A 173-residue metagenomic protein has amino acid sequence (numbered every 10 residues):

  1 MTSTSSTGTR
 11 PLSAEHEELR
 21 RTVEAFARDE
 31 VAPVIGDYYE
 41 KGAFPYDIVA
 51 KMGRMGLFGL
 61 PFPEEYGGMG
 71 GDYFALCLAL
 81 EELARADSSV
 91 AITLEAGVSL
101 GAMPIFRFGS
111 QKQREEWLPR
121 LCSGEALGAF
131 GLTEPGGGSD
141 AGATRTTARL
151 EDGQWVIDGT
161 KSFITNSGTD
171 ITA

Functional and structural regions predicted by a protein language model:
M1-E15: Intrinsic disorder at enzyme termini
E15-D29: A non-catalytic, amphipathic alpha-helix used as a structural packing/dimerization or gating element in enzyme scaffolds
A32-A43: C-terminal helix-coil-helix/basic helical segment that borders enzyme active sites and/or dimer interfaces and provides
R54-E125, T165-I171: Internal helix-loop-helix
E65, T133-G137, S162-F163: Short, solvent-exposed loop/turn elements at beta->coil junctions and helix N-caps that rim active or binding pockets
G124-L132: A short, Trp-centered hydrophobic/proline-enriched beta-strand micro-motif
T146-R149: A structural signal for short hydrophobic beta-strand segments in well-ordered beta-sheet cores
Q154, D158-A173: A short core secondary-structure module
